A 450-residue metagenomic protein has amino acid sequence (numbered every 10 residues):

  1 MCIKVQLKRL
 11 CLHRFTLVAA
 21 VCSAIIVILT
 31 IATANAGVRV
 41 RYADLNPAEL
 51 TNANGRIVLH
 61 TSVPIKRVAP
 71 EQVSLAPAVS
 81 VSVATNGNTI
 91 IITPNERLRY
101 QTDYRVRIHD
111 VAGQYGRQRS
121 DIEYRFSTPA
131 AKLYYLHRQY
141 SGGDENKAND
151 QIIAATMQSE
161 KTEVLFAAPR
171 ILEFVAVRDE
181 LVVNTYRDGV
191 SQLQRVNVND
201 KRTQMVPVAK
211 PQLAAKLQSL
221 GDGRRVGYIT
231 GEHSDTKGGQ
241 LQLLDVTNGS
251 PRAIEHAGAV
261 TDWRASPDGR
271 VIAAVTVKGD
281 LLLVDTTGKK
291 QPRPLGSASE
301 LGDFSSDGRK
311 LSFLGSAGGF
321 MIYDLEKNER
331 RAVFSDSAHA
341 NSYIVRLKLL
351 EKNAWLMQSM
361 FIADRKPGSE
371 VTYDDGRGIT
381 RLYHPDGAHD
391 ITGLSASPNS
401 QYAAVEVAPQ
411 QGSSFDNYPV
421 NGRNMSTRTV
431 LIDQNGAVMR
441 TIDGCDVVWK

Functional and structural regions predicted by a protein language model:
C2-K132, Q158, E163-D179, N184-R187 (+5 more regions): Acidic, low-complexity Ser/Thr/Gly/Pro-rich repeat segments typical of extracellular/periplasmic and surface-exposed
R9, A131-E145, D416-P419, M439-W449: Beta-propeller folds
S82-N86, S127-K132, E173-L181, K216-V226 (+6 more regions): Blade-terminus and WD-like Trp-Asp/Gly-His loop motifs, strongest in beta-propeller folds
E123-F126, A130-D144, V190-A257: A generic tandem-repeat structural signature
Y135-N146, R178, V183-G189, G227-D235 (+4 more regions): Beta-strand C-termini and the immediately following turn/loop, strongest in propeller blades
S141-A154, G189-V196, S234-L243, K278-V284 (+3 more regions): Structural motif
A155-I171, V196-A215, L244-T261, V284-E300 (+4 more regions): Multi-bladed beta-propeller domains
L347-D374, D386-P419: Loop/turn-rich, solvent-exposed surfaces of beta-rich toroidal or solenoidal domains
